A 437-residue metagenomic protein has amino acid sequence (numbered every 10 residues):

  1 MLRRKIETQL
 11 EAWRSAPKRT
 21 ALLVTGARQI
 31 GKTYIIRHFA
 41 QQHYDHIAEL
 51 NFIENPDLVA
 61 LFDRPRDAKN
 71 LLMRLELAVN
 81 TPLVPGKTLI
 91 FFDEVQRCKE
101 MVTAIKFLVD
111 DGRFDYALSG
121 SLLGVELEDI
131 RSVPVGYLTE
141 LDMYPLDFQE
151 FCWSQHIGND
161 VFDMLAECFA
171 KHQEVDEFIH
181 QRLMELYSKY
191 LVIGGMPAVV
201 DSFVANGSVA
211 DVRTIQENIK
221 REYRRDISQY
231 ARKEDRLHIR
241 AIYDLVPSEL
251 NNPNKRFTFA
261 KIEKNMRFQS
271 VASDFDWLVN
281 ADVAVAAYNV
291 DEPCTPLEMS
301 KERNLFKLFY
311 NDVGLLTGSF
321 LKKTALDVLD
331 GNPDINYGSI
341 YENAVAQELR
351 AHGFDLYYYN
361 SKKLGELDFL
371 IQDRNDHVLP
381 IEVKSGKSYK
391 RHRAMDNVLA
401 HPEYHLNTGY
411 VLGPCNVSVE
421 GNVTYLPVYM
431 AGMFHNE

Functional and structural regions predicted by a protein language model:
M1-A16: Pre-Walker A adenine-sensing motif
V24: Hydrophobic anchor at the beta1->P-loop junction of P-loop NTPases
K32: Conserved lysine of the Walker
I35, F39: Hydrophobic positions on the alpha1 helix immediately C-terminal to the Walker A/P-loop
E54-G86: Short glycine-rich substrate-engagement loop in P-loop NTPases that contacts/grips substrate
E128-N251: Interdomain motor-coupling "hinge/lid" segment immediately C-terminal to the ATP-binding subdomain of NTP-driven enzymes
D201-N375: Accessory nucleic acid-recognition modules appended to NTPase machines
P414-E437: Domain-level recognition of nuclease-like catalytic cores that cleave nucleotide substrates
